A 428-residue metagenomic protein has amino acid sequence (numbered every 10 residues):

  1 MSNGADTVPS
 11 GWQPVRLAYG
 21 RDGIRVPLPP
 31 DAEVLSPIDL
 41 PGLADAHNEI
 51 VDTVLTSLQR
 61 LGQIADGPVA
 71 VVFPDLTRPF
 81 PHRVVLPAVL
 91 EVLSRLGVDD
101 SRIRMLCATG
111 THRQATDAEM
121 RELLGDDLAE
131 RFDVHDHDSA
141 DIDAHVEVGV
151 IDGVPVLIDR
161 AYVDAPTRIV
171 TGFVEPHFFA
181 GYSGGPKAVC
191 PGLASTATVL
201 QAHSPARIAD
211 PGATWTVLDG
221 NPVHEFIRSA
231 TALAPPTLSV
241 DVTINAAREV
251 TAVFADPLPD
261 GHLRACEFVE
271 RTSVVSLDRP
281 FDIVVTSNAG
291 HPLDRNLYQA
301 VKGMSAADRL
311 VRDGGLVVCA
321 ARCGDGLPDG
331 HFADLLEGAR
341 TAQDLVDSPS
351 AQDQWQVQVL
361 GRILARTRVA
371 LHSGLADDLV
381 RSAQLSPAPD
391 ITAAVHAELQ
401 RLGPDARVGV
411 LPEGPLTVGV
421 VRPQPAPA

Functional and structural regions predicted by a protein language model:
M1-D52: N-terminal amphipathic/basic leader segments beginning at the initiator methionine
P68-P79, R104-G110, V285-S287: Short glycine-rich or small-residue beta-strand-to-loop segments that form or flank ligand, phosphate, metal/Fe-S
P79-V98, A300-L310: Histidine-anchored nucleotide/phosphate-binding helix
D100-G110, L316-A321, R368-S373: Short internal beta-strands
A115-Y182: An acidic, phosphate/nucleotide-engaging active-site surface
A213-H291: Membrane-embedded hairpin module used as a gating/binding unit in multi-pass transport and secretion proteins
D294-A370: C-terminal catalytic subdomain
Q356-L416, R422-P423: Internal helix-turn-beta structural module
